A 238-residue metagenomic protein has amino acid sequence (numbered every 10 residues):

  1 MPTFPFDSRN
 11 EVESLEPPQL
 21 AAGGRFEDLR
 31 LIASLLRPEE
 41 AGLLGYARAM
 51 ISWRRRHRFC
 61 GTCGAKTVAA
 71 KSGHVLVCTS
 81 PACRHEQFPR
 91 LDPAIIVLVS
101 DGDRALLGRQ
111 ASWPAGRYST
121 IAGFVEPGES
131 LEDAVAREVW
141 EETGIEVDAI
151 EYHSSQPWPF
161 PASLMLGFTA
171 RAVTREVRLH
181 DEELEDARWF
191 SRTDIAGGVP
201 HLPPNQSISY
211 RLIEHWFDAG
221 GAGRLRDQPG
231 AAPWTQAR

Functional and structural regions predicted by a protein language model:
M1-H57, V68-A70, P114-Y118, H180-R238: Nudix hydrolase/Nudix homology domain
G45-L98: Cys/His-rich short segments
V68-K71, G144-S154: Short, well-structured beta-strand/strand-turn elements
L76-S119, F124, E146-V147, E151 (+1 more regions): N-terminal strand-loop-strand
I95, L164-L166, E185: Change "...and in nucleic-acid phosphodiester-cleaving endonucleases..." to "...and in nucleic-acid processing enzymes
I121, V135, V139: Hydrophobic alpha-helical positions that pack around
E129-S130: Surface-exposed, charge/polar-rich loops and edge strands
Q156-L179: Active-site-adjacent beta-strand/loop module that shapes the phosphate/pyrophosphate-binding cleft
